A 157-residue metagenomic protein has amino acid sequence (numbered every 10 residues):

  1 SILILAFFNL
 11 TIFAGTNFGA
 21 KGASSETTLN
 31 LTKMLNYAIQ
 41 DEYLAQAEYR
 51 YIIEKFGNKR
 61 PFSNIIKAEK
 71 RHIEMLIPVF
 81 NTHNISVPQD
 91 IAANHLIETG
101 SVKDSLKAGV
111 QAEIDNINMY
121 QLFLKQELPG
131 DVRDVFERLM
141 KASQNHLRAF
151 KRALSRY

Functional and structural regions predicted by a protein language model:
S1-T11: Bacterial N-terminal signal peptides
F13-G15: Intrinsic N-terminal pre-sequences and regulatory tails
N17-Y157: All-alpha RGS (Regulator of G-protein Signaling) helical domain and cognate RGS-like helical scaffolds
